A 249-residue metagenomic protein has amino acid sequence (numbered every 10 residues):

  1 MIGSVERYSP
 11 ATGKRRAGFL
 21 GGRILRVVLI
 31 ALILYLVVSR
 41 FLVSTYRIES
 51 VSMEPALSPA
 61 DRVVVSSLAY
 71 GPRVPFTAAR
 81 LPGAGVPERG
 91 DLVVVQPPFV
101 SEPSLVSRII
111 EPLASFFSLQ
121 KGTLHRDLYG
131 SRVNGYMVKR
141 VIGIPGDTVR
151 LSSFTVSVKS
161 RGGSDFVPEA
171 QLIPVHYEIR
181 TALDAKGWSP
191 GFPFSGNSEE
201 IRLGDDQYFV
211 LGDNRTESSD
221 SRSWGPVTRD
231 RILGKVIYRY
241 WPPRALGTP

Functional and structural regions predicted by a protein language model:
I2-F19, V37, F41-E49, E54-P249: Soluble "head" domains of membrane/secretory-pathway proteins
R23-F41: Hydrophobic membrane-insertion alpha-helices, especially the h-region of bacterial N-terminal signal peptides
